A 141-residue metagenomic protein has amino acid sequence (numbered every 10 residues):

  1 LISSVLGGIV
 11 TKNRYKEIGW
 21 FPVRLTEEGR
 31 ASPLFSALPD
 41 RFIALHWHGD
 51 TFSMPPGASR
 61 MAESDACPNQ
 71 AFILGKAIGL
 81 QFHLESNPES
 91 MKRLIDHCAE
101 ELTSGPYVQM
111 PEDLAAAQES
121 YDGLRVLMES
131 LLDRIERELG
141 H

Functional and structural regions predicted by a protein language model:
L1-G29: Cysteine-nucleophile active-site neighborhood
T11, T26-H141: Amide-donor transfer/coupling interface in amidating biosynthetic enzymes
